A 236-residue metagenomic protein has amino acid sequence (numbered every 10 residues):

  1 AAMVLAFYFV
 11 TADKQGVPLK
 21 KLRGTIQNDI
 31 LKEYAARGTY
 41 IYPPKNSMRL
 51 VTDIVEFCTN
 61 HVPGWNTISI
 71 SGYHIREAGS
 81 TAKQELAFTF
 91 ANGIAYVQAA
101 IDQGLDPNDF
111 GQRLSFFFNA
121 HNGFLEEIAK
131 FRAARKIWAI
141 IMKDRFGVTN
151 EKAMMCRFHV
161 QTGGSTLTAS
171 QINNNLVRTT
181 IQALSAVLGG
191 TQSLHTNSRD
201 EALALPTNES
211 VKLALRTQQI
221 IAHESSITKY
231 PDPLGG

Functional and structural regions predicted by a protein language model:
A1-H121, E126-E127, R145, K152-H159 (+2 more regions): Catalytic alpha/beta active-site cores
A2, A6-F9, L167-A183: Thiamine diphosphate
K14, R37-C58, R135, I140 (+3 more regions): Phosphate/diphosphate-binding loops
G16, W138, G189, T217 (+1 more regions): Conserved, mostly hydrophobic/aromatic
G79-A87, H121-A133, T162-L176, A204-L213: Short glycine/threonine-rich loop-to-helix capping motif typified by GTGT followed within a few residues by an Asp-Pro
A91-I94, R132, K136-A139, V211 (+1 more regions): Generic structural signal for well-ordered, non-transmembrane alpha-helical segments in soluble/cytosolic regions
M154-T166, L194, A202, P233-L234: Alpha-helical interface subdomain recognition
I181, Q192-G235: Active-site or pore-adjacent capping/gating segments
